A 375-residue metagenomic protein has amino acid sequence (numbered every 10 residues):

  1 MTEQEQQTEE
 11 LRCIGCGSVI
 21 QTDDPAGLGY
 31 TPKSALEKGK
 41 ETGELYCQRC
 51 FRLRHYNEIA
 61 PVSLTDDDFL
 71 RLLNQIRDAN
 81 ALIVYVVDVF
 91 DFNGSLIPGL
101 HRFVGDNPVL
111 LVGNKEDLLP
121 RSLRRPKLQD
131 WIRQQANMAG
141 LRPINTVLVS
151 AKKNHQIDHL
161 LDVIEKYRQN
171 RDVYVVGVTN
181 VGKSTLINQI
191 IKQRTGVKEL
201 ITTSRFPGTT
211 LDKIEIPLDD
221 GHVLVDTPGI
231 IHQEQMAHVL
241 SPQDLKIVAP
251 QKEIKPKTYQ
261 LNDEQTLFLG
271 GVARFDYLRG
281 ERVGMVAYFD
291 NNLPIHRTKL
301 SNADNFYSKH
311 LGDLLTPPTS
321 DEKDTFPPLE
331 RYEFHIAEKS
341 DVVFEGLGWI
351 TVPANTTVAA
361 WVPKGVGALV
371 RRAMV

Functional and structural regions predicted by a protein language model:
M1-I83, N107-L110, E116, V197 (+1 more regions): Helix-rich effector regions associated with P-loop NTPase G domains
L82-Y85, Y174: Conserved beta-strand elements of the Class I
V89-N93, D117-L119: Short acidic, S/G/P-rich loop/turn micro-motifs used as interaction or catalytic elements
F92-G94, I157, K183, D212: Short, well-ordered alpha-helical microsegments
S95-G99: A short acidic, amphipathic alpha-helical/loop segment
R102-D106: Short, conserved loop/helix-junction motifs that constitute active-site signature segments in enzyme catalytic cores
L110, L118-V181, K192-V197, T203: Canonical P-loop GTPase G-domain recognition
